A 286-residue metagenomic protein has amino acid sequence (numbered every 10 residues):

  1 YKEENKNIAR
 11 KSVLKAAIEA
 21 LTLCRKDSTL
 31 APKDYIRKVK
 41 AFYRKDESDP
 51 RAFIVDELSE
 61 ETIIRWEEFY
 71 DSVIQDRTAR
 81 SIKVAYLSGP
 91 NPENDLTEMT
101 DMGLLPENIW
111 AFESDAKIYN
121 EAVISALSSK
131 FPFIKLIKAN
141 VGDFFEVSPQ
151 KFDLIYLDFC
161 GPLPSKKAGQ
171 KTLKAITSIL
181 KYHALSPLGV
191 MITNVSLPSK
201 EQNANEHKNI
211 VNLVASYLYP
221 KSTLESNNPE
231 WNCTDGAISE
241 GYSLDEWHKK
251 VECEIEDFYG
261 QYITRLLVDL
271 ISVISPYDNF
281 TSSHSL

Functional and structural regions predicted by a protein language model:
Y1-S148: SAM cofactor-binding core of SAM-dependent methyltransferases, primarily the Rossmann-like beta-alpha-beta module
S81, K151-F152, L188: Local beta-strand N-terminus motif with an aromatic residue
N94-D95, F145, L163-S165, S199-N203: Short catalytic/ligand-binding loop motif for oxyanion handling, primarily in non-cytosolic enzymes, centered on
Q150-F159: Short SAM/SAH-binding signature in class I
G161-P187: A short, conserved alpha-helix within the catalytic core of class I
H183-K200: Conserved beta-strand signature within the Rossmann-like core of class I S-adenosyl-L-methionine
V195-V211: Conserved class I S-adenosyl-L-methionine
N212-L286: A conserved mid-domain beta-alpha-beta active-site/ligand-binding segment of alpha/beta enzyme cores
